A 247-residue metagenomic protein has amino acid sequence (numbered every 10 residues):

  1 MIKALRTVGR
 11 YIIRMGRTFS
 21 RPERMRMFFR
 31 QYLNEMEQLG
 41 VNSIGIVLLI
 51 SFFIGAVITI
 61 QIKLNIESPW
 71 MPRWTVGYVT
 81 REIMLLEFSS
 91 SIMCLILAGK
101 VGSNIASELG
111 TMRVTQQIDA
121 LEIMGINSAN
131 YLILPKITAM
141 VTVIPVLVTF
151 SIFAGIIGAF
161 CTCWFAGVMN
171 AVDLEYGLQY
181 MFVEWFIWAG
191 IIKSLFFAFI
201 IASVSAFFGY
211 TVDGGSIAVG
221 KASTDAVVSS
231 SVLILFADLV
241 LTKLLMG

Functional and structural regions predicted by a protein language model:
M1-R30, F208-G209, D213: Short, membrane-interfacial amphipathic segments enriched in basic
E23-L49: Membrane-interface helix starts
L39-I92, I96: Active-site cofactor/substrate anionic-group-binding motifs, chiefly glycine- and Lys/Arg-rich phosphate-binding loops
G40, I44, L48, F88 (+4 more regions): Selective transmembrane-helix segments that form parts of the transport pathway or gating/packing helices in multipass
I50-F53, L97, L134-C163, F196 (+3 more regions): Hydrophobic alpha-helical transmembrane segments that constitute the membrane-spanning cores of multi-pass membrane
Q61-L85, F153-L195, S203-A222, L244-G247: Membrane-interfacial helix-loop-helix connectors in multipass membrane proteins
L109-I133, V219: Short cytoplasmic-facing helical segments at TM-TM junctions of multi-pass membrane proteins
V219, D225-T242: Final/C-terminal transmembrane alpha-helix of multipass membrane proteins
